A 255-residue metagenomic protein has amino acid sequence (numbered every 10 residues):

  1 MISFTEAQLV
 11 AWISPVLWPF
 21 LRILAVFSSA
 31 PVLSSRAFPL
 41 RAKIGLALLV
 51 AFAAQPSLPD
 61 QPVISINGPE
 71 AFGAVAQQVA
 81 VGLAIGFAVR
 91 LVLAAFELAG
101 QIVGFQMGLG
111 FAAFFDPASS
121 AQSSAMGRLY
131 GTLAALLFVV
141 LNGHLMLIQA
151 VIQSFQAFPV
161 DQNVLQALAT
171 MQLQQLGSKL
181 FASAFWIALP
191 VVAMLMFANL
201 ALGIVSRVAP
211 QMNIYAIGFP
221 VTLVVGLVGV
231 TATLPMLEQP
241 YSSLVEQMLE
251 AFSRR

Functional and structural regions predicted by a protein language model:
M1-R255: Hydrophobic alpha-helical segments and their helix-loop boundaries in membrane and membrane-proximal proteins
